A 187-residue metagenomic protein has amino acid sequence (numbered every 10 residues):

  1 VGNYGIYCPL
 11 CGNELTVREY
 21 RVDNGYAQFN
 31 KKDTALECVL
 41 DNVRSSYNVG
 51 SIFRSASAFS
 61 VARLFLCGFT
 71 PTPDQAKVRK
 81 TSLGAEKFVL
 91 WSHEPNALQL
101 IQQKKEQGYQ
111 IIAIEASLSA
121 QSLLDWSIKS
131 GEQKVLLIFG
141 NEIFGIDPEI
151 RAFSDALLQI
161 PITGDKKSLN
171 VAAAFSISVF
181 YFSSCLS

Functional and structural regions predicted by a protein language model:
G2, T16-V17: Short functional micro-motifs and their immediate structural scaffolds
G5: Residues immediately within or flanking Cys/His clusters that coordinate Zn2+ in small zinc-binding modules
C8-C11: Short cysteine-rich clusters marking metal-coordination/redox-active sites
R21: Cysteine-centered metal-binding/redox modules
G25-S117, S183: RNA substrate-binding interface of SAM-dependent RNA methyltransferases
S51-I52, K77-R79, L124-W126, E149-A152 (+1 more regions): Short amphipathic alpha-helical segments
A116-T163: Active-site/ligand-binding-proximal alpha/beta "capping" segment
P148-S187: Structured adenosyl-cofactor binding patch, chiefly the S-adenosyl-L-methionine
